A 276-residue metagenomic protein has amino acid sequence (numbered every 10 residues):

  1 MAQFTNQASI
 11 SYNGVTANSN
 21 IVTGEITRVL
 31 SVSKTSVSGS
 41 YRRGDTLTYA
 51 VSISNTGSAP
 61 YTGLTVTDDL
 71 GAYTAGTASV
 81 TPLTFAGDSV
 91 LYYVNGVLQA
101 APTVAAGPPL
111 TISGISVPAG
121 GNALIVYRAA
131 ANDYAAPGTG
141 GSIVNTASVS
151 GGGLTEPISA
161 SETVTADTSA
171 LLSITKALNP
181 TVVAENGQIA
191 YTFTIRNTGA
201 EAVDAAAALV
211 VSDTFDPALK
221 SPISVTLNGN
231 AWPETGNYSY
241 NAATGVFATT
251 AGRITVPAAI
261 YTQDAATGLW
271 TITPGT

Functional and structural regions predicted by a protein language model:
M1-T276: Exported/extracytosolic protein signature
